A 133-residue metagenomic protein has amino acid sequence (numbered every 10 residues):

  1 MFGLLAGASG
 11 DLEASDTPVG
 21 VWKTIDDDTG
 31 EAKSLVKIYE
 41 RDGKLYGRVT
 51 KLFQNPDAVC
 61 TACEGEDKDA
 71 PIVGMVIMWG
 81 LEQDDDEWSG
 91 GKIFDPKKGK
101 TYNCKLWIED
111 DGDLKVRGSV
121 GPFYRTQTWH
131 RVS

Functional and structural regions predicted by a protein language model:
M1-G7: Bacterial N-terminal signal peptides
G10-V21: N-terminal helix-cap/turn-to-beta initiation motif at the start of protein domains
D16, G30-E31, F123-Y124: Short coil-to-beta-strand transition motifs
V21, K44, G112-D113: Structural motif
T24-K97, T101-Y102: Central antiparallel beta-sheet cores of small beta-barrel/beta-sandwich binding domains
P96-K97, N103-W107, D113-R125: Short, exposed beta-strand-loop hairpins at the edges of beta-sheets in extracellular/periplasmic proteins
V132-S133: Short, solvent-exposed mixed-charge patches
